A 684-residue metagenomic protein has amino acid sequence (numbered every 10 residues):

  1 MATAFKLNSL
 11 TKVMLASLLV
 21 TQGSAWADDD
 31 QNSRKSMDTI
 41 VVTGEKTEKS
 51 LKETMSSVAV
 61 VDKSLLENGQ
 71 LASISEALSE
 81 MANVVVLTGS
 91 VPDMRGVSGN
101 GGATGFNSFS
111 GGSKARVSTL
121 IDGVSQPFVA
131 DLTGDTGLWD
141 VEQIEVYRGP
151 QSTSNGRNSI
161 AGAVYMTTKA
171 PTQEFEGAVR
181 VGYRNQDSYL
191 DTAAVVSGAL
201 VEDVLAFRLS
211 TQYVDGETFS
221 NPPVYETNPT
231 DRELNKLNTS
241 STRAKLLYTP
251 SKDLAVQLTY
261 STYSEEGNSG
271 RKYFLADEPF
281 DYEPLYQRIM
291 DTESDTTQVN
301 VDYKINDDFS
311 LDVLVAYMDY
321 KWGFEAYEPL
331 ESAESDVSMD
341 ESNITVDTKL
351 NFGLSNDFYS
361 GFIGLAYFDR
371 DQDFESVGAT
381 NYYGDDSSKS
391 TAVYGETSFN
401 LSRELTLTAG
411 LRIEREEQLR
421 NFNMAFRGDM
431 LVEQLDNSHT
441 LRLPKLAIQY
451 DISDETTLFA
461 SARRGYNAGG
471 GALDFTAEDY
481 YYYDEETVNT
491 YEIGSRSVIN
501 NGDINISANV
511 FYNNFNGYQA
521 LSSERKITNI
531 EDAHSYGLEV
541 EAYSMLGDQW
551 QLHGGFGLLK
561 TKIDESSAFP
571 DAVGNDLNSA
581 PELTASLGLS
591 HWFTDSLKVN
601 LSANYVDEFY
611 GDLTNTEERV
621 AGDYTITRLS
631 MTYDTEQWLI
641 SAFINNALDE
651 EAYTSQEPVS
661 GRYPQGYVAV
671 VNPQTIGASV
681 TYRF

Functional and structural regions predicted by a protein language model:
A77, P92-D93, L120, G134 (+4 more regions): N-terminal periplasmic accessory domains that precede and gate Gram-negative outer-membrane beta-barrel machines
A82, N107-G111, R116-V117, D122-R148: Short acidic/polar hinge/loop motifs at secondary-structure boundaries that mediate gating or recognition
E176-A178, R184-G216, S220-N221, Y225-G267 (+10 more regions): Transmembrane beta-barrel wall of Gram-negative outer-membrane proteins
D231, N235-R370, E492, N505-S507: Outer-membrane beta-barrel domain signature, strongest for Gram-negative TonB-dependent receptors and also present
L246-K252, T259-S261, A366, D386-N513 (+3 more regions): Structural signature of Gram-negative outer-membrane beta-barrels, strongest in the C-terminal barrel of TonB-dependent
N300-K304, S310-E328, D451, T457-S461 (+4 more regions): Membrane-embedded beta-barrel scaffold of Gram-negative outer-membrane proteins
L407, R415, Y512-N514, N529-T614 (+1 more regions): Gram-negative outer-membrane beta-barrel transporters
Y605-D612, T632-F684: C-terminal beta-signal and adjacent terminal beta-strands/loops of Gram-negative outer-membrane beta-barrel proteins
